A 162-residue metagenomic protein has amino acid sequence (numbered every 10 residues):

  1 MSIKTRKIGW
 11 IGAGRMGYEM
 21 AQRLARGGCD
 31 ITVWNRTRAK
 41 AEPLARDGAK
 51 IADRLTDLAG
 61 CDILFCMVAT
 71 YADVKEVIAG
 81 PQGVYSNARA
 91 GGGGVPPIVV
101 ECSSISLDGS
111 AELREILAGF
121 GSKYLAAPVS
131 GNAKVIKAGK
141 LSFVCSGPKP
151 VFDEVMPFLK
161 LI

Functional and structural regions predicted by a protein language model:
M1-C66: NAD(P)+-binding Rossmann beta1-loop-alpha1 motif at the extreme N-terminus of oxidoreductases
A25, E42-R46, K75, R114-A118 (+2 more regions): Class I S-adenosyl-L-methionine
W34, M67, S103, C145-S146: Active-site-adjacent beta-strand anchor residues
A41, V74, K134-K137: A short acidic, helix-capping loop that chelates divalent metal ions and anchors anionic groups
L55-K123: Rossmann-fold NAD(P) dinucleotide-binding segment
S104-I162: Rossmann-fold dinucleotide-binding core
